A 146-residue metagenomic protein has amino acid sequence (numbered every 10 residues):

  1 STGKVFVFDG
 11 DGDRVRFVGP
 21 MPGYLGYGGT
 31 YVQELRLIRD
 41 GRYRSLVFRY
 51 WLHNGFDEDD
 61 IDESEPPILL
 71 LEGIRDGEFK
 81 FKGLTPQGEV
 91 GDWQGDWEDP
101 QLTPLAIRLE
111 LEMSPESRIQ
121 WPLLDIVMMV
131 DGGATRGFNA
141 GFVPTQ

Functional and structural regions predicted by a protein language model:
S1-G55: Extracytoplasmic beta-strand-rich oligomerization domains located immediately C-terminal to a leader/signal peptide
D9, I38, R49, L71-E72 (+2 more regions): A structural detector for beta-sheet-dominated domains
Y27, D62-P66, D99-T103: A generic structural micro-feature
G28-Q33, S64-E65, W121: Short, surface-exposed coil-to-beta transition loops
R36-Y43, L69-E78, Q101-T103: A short, structured loop/turn motif at beta-sheet edges
F48, H53-E58, F138-V143: A short, surface-exposed interaction/processing loop segment used at functional sites
G55-L69: Short aromatic-glycine motifs in intrinsically disordered, low-complexity regions
R75, K80-Q146: Short linear sequence signals and composition-biased patches located at protein termini or domain-edge surfaces
